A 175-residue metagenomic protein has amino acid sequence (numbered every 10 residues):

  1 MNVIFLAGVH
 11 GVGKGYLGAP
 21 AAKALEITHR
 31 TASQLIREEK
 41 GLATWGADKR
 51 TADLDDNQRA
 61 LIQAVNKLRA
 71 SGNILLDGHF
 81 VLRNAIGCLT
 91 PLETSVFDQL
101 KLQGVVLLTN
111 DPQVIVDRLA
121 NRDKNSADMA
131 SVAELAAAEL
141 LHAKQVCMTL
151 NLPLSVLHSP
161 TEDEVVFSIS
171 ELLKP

Functional and structural regions predicted by a protein language model:
L6: Hydrophobic anchor at the beta1->P-loop junction of P-loop NTPases
V9: P-loop (Walker A) phosphate-binding loop of NTP-binding proteins
V12: ATP-binding Walker
G15: Walker A/P-loop
A19-L61: Conserved substrate/cofactor phosphate-moiety recognition/catalytic segment in nucleotide-dependent phosphotransferases
T44-F80, N84: Conserved nucleotide-sensing/catalytic segment adjacent to the nucleotide-binding pocket in NTP-handling enzymes
H79-R122: ATP-dependent NMP and nucleoside kinases share a basic, alpha-helical "lid"
N125-V165: Small-molecule kinase domains that catalyze NTP-dependent phosphoryl transfer to phosphate-bearing small molecules
